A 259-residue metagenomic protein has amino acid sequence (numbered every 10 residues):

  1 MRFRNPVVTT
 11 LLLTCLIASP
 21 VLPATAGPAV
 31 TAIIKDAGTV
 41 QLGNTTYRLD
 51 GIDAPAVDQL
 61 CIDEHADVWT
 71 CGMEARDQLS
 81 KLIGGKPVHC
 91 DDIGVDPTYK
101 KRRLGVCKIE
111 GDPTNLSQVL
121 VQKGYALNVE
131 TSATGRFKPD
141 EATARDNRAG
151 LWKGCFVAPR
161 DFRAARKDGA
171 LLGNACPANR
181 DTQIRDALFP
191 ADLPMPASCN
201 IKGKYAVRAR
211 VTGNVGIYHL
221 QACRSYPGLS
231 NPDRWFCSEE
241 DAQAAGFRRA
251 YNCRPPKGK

Functional and structural regions predicted by a protein language model:
M1-L11: Bacterial N-terminal signal peptides that target proteins for export
T9-P20: Bacterial N-terminal signal peptides
L16, D50-D53, V88, T114 (+2 more regions): N-terminal leader and targeting sequences that precede the mature domain
A24-Y125: Electropositive
L49, L120, A144, Y218-H219: Bulky hydrophobic/aromatic "packing anchor" residues in well-ordered structure
L60-M73, E130-A149: Short, surface-exposed secondary-structure junctions/capping segments
A75-L79, D112, L116-S117, V121 (+4 more regions): Stable alpha-helical elements in mature extracytoplasmic
L127-G135, D146, G150-K259: Mature, structured domains enriched in cysteine- and short glycine motifs
